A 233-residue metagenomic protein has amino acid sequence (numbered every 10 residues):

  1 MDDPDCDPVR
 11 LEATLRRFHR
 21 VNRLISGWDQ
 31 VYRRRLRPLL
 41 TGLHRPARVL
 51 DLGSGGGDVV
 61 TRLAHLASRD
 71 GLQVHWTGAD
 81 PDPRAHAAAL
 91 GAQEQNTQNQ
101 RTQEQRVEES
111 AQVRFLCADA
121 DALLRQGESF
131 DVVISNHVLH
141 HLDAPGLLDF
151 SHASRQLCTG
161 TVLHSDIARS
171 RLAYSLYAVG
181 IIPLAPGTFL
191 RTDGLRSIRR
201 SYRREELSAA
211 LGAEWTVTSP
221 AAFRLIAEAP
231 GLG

Functional and structural regions predicted by a protein language model:
P4, P8-R33: Class I SAM-dependent methyltransferase Rossmann-like catalytic core, especially the SAM/SAH-binding loop
L50, G56-E94, S110-A122: Class I SAM-dependent methyltransferase SAM/SAH-binding core
I134: A conserved beta-strand element that flanks and buttresses the S-adenosyl-L-methionine
H137-H141: Short catalytic micro-motifs in class I SAM-dependent methyltransferases
L142-S154: A short, conserved alpha-helix within the catalytic core of class I
T159-I167: Conserved beta-strand signature within the Rossmann-like core of class I S-adenosyl-L-methionine
I167-A210: C-terminal alpha-helical "lid/dimerization" subdomain adjacent to the S-adenosyl-L-methionine
R200-L232: Conserved Class I S-adenosyl-L-methionine
